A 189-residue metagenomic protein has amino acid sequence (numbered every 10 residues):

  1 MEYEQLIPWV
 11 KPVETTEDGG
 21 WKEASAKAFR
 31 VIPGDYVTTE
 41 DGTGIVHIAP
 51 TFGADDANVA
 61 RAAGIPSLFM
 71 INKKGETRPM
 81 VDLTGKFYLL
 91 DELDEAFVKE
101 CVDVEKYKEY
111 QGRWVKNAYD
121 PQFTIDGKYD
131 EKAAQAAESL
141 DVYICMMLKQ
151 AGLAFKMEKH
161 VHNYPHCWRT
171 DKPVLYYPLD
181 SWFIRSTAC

Functional and structural regions predicted by a protein language model:
M1-C189: Non-cofactor substrate-recognition interfaces
